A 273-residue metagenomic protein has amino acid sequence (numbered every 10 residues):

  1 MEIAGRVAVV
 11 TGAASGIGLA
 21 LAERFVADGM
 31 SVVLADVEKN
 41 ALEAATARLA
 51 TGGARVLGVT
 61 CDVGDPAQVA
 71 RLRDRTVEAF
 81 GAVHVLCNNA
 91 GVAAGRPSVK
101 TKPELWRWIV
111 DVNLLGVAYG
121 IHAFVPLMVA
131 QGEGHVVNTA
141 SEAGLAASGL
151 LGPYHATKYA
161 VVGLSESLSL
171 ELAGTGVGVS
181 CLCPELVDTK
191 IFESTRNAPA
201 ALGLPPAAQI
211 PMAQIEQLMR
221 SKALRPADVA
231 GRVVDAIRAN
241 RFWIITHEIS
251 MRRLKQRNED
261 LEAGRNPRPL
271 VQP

Functional and structural regions predicted by a protein language model:
E2-V33: Canonical Rossmann dinucleotide-binding motif of NAD(H)/NADP(H)-dependent dehydrogenases/reductases, specifically
K39-N40, T60-R71, P103: The beta1-alpha1 cofactor-binding region of Rossmann-like NAD(H)/NADP(H)-dependent oxidoreductases
G52-R55, R75-N88, A94, E133-G134: A glycine-rich helix->loop->beta "capping" turn within Rossmann-like NAD(P)(H)-dependent oxidoreductase domains
P97-S98, K102-V110: Substrate-binding pocket helix/loop in short-chain dehydrogenase/reductase
I121, T157: Active-site helix of classical SDR
S141: Residue(s) in the substrate-gating loop at a strand-loop-helix junction that position the organic substrate next
G174-I244: SDR active-site lid
